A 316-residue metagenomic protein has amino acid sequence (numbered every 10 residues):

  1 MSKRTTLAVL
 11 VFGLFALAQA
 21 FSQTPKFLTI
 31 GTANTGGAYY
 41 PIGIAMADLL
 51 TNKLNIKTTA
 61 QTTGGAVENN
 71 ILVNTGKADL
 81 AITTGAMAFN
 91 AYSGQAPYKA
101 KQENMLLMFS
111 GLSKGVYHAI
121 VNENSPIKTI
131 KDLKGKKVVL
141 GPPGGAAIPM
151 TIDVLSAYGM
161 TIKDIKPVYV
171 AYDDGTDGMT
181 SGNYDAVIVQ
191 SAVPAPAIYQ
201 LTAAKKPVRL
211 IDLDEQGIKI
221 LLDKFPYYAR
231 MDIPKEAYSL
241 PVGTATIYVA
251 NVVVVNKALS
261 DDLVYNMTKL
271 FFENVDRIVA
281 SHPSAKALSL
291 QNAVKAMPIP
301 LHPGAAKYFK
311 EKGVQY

Functional and structural regions predicted by a protein language model:
M1-T5: Positively charged n-region of N-terminal signal peptides that target proteins for export
A8-A18: Bacterial N-terminal signal peptides
Q23-K134, V139-P142, P149, L210: Short, glycine-/small- and polar/acidic-enriched structural segments that line small-molecule recognition paths
F27, T51-T63, S156-V170, N183-A186 (+2 more regions): A local structural motif
A38-A45, L49, E68, L72 (+15 more regions): Extracytoplasmic/secreted proteins, especially bacterial periplasmic and envelope-associated proteins
G85-M87, G94-P97, S125, T161-V254 (+1 more regions): Pocket-lining segment of extracytoplasmic ligand-binding domains
K136-D153, F225-M297: Ligand-binding clefts/hinges and TM-proximal coupling segments of bilobed small-molecule sensing domains
V170, D174, S191-K205, L210-D212 (+2 more regions): An extracytoplasmic/periplasmic, membrane-proximal ligand-sensing/linker region
